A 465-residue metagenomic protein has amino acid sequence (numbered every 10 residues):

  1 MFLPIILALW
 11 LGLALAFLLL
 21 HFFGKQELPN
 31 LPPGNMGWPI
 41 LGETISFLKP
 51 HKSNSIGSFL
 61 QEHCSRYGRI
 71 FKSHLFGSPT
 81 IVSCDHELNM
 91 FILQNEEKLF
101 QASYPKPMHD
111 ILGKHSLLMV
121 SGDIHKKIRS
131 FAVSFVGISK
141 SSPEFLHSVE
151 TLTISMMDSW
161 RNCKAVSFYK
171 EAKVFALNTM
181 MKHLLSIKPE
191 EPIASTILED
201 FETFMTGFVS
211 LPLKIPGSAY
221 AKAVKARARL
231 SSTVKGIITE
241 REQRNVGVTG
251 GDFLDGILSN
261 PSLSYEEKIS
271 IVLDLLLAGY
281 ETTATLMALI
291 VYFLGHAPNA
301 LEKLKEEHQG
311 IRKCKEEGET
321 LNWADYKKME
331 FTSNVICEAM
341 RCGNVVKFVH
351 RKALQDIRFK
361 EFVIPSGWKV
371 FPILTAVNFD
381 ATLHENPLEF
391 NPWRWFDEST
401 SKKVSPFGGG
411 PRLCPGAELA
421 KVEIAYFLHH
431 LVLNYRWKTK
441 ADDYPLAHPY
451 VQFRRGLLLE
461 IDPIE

Functional and structural regions predicted by a protein language model:
M1-A14, H74-I81, K140-T151, W160-K182 (+5 more regions): Cytochrome P450
M1-L3, L7-L15, P32, C64 (+7 more regions): Cytochrome P450 proximal C-terminal region
F2-S116, S121-D123, K127, S148-S155 (+3 more regions): N-terminal membrane-proximal hinge/A-helix region immediately C-terminal to the signal-anchor transmembrane segment
A14-F17, H21, G77-M90, K114 (+8 more regions): Hydrophobic mid-domain F-helix/FG-region of cytochrome P450s
I45, G137-S141, L177-N178, F208 (+4 more regions): Conserved cytochrome P450 catalytic core segment spanning the I/J/K helices
F47-G68, S232, G236, G318-K360 (+3 more regions): Conserved cytochrome P450 K-helix E-x-x-R motif and the immediately C-terminal K′/meander segment
T282-K305, E418-L433: Cytochrome P450 catalytic-core helices
P372-E398: Conserved cytochrome P450 K-helix/beta-meander segment immediately N-terminal to the heme-binding cysteine loop
